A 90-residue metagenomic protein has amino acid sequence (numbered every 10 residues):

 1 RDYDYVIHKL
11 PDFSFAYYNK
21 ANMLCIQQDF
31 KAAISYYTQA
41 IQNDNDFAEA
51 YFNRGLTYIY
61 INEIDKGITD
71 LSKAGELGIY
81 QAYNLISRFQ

Functional and structural regions predicted by a protein language model:
R1-Q90: Alpha-helical tetratricopeptide repeat
